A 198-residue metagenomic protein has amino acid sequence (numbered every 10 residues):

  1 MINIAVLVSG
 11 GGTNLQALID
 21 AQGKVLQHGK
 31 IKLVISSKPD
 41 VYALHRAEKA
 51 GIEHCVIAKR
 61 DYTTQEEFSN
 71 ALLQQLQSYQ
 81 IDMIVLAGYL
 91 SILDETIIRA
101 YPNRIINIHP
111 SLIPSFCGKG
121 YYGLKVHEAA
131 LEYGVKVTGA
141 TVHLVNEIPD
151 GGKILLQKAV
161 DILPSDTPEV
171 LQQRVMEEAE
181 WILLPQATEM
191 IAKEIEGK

Functional and structural regions predicted by a protein language model:
M1-Y42: N-terminal Rossmann-like dinucleotide-binding module
V8, A87-Y89: Glycine-rich, N-terminal phosphate-binding loop of Rossmann-like dinucleotide-binding domains
A21, M83, L90-E196: Donor/substrate-binding cores of folate-linked one-carbon enzymes
Q27-E67, A71: Short, surface-exposed acidic-centric catalytic microdomains
G51-E53, I81, V135: Short glycine/serine/threonine/alanine-rich loop segments
E67-L73, Y122-V126: Charged helix-capping and loop-helix junction motifs
Q75-D82: Glycine-rich phosphate-binding loop signature in dinucleotide/nucleotide-binding domains
